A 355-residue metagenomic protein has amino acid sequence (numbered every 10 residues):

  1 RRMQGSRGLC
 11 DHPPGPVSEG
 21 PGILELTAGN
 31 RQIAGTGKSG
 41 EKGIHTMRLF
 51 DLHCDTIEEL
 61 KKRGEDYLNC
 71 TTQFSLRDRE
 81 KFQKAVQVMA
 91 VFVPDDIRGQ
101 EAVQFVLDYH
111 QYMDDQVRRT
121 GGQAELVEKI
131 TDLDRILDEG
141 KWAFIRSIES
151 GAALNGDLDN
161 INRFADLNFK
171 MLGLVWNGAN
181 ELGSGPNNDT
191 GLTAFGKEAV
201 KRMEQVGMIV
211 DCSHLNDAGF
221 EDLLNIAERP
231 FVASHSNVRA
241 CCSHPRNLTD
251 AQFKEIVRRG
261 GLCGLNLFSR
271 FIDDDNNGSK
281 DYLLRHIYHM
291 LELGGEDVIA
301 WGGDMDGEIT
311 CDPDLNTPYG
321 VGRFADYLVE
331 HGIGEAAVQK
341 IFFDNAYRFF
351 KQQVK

Functional and structural regions predicted by a protein language model:
R1, D273-N277, I309-D314: Short, glycine/charged-rich beta-strand-loop motifs at protein surfaces that mediate ligand recognition and catalysis
R2-R31, G40, N316-K355: Mid-to-C-terminal alpha-helical segments outside catalytic/metal-binding sites
R7-D11, A85, G295-W301: A short pocket-lining beta-strand/turn micro-motif at the edge of beta-sheets
G15-V17, N237, M305: A broadly conserved detector of short glycine/acidic/proline-rich loop/turn motifs that flank catalytic sites and bind
Q32, T36-T46: Short, Lys/Arg-enriched N-terminal segments with co-localized hydrophobic residues within the first ~10-30 amino acids
I44-N266, R270-D273, L284, Y288-L291 (+3 more regions): Extended, charged catalytic domains and RNA/DNA-binding interfaces, predominantly in divalent-metal-using enzymes
V232, A300-W301, Q339-F343: Beta-strand segments within the central parallel beta-sheet cores of soluble alpha/beta enzyme folds
L267, G294-P318: Short acidic/histidine-rich active-site segments
